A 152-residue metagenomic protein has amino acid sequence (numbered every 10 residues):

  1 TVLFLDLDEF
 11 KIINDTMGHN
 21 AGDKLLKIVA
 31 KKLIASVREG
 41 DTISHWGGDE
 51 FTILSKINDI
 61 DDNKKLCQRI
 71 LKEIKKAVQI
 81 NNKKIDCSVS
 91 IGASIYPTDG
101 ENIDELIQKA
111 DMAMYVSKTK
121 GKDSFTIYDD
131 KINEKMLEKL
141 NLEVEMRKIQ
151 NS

Functional and structural regions predicted by a protein language model:
T1, D8-R38, S44-G48, T52-I53 (+3 more regions): Conserved long alpha-helical elements within nucleotide-processing catalytic cores of c-di-GMP signaling and class III
V2, F51, V89-A93: A structural signal for short, well-ordered beta-strand segments
V2-F4, I127: Core hydrophobic beta-sheet residues of small sensory/regulatory alpha/beta domains, primarily PAS-family
L7, G48, S90, K122: ATP/adenylate-binding site constellation spanning eukaryotic-like Ser/Thr protein kinases, ABC-transporter
D15, L54-N58, K75, Y96-P97: Residue-level recognition of strand-loop junctions within catalytic nucleotide-signaling folds
I43, R69, E73, K83 (+3 more regions): Cyclic nucleotide signaling catalytic output domains
